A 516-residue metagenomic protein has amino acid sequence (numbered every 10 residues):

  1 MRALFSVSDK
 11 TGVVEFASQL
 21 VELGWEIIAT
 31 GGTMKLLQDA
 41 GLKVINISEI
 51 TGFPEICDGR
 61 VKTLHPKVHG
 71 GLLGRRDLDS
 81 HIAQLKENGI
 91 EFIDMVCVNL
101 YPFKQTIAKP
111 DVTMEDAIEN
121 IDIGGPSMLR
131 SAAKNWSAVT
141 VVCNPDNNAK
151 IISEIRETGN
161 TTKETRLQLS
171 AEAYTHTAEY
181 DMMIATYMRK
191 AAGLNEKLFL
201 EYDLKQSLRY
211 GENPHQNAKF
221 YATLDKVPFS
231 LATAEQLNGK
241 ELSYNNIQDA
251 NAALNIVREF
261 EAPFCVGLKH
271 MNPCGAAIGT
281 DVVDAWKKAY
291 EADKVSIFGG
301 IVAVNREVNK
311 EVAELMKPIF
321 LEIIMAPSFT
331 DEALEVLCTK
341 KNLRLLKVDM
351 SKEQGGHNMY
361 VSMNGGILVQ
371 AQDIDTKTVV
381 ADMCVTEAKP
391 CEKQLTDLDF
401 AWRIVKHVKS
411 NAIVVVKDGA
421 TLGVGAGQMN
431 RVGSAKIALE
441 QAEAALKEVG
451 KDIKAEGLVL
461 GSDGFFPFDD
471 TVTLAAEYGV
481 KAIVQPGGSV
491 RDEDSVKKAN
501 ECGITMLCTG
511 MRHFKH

Functional and structural regions predicted by a protein language model:
M1-F5, M95-V98, Y180-H516: ATP-dependent carboxylate/acyl-activation modules
M1-I50: N-terminal glycine-/serine-/threonine-rich phosphate-binding loop
V21, Q38, D122, A133 (+3 more regions): Anion (oxyanion) recognition and catalysis
G32-P102: Glycine-rich nucleotide/cofactor/substrate-binding loop typically near the N-terminus or early in the first domain
T33-L36, T51-C57, F103-Q105, S127-R130 (+6 more regions): Short gly/pro/ser/thr-enriched loop/turn and capping motifs at secondary-structure boundaries
R76-P126, R130-A132, T378, M383 (+1 more regions): Active-site/ligand-binding-proximal alpha/beta "capping" segment
M128, N135-N148: Mobile "lid/hinge" segments at catalytic clefts and subdomain interfaces of large enzymes
D146, K150-L198, I319: Non-catalytic interaction/clamp surfaces of large macromolecular machines
